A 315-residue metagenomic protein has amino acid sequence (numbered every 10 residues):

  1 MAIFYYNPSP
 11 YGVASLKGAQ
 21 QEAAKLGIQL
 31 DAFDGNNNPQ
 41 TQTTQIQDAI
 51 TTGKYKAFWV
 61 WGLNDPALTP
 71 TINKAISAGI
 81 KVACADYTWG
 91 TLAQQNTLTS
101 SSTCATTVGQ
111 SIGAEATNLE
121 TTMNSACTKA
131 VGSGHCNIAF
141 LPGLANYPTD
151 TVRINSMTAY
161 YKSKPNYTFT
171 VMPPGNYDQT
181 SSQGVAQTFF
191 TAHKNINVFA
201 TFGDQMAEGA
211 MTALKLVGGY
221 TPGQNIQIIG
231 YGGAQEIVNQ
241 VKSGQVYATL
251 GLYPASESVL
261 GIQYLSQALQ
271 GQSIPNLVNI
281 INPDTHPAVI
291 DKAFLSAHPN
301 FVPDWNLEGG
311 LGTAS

Functional and structural regions predicted by a protein language model:
M1-G18, E22, L26, L30-Q47 (+3 more regions): Extracytoplasmic "Venus flytrap"
A2-I3, K54-L63, K81-D86, A139-F140 (+3 more regions): Periplasmic-binding protein-like
Y11-L26, E115-T122, P148-Y167, V185 (+1 more regions): Short, solvent-exposed amphipathic alpha-helices that sit in or adjacent to ligand/effector-binding or catalytic
V13, L30-Y55, V171-H193, A207-G209 (+1 more regions): Structural motif
N36-S102, T106-Q110, D204-E208: Beta-alpha junction/loop-to-helix N-cap segments that form part of ligand/metal-binding clefts
Q42, S100-C136, S181-Q183, G232-I237 (+1 more regions): Hydrophobic alpha-helical segments within soluble ligand-binding/sensing domains
V60-S77, M157, P174-Q240: Hydrophobic alpha-helical
Q94, N137-A145, S256-S315: Hinge/cleft segment of the Venus flytrap/periplasmic-binding protein
